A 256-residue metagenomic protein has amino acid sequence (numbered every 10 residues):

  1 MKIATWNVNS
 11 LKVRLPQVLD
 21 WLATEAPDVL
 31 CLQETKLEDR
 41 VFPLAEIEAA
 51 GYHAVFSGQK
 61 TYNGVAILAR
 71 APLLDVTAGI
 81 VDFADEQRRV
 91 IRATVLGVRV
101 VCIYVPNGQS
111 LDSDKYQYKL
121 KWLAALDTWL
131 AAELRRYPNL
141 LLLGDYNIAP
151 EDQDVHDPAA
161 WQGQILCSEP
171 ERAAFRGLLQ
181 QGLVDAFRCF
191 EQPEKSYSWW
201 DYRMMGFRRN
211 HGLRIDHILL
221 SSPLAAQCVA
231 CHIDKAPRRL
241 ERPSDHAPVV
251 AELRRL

Functional and structural regions predicted by a protein language model:
M1-N9, G97-D112, L143, H246: Active-site-proximal beta-strand elements of phosphoester/diester hydrolases
M1-Y52, K60-V65, P150: N-terminal, active-site-proximal structural segment of metallo-dependent hydrolase catalytic domains
W6-N7, L22-R40, V100, W129-D152 (+4 more regions): Active-site beta-strand/loop signature of hydrolases that rely on acidic residues for catalysis
T35-E38, F42-S110: Structured beta-strand-rich core segments of catalytic domains in phosphoester-bond hydrolases
A50, W122-I215: Metal-dependent phosphoesterases centered on the DNase I-like endonuclease/exonuclease/phosphatase
T61-D75, E194, G206-Q227, L253: Conserved beta strand-loop-helix elements of the APE1-like EEP
V81, P106-L123, A159-Q164: Surface-exposed cleft-lining segments at the edges of enzyme active sites
H232-L256: Surface polyanion/phosphate-binding segment centered on an Asp-His-Pro turn
